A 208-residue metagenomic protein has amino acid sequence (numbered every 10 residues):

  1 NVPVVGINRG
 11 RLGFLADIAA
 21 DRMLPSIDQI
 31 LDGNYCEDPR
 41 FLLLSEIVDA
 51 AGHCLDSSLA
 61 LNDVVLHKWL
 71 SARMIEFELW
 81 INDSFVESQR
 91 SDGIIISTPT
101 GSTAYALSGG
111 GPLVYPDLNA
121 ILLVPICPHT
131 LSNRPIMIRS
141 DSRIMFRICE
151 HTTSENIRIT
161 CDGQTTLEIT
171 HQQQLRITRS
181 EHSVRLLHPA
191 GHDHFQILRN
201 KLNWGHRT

Functional and structural regions predicted by a protein language model:
L12-D92: Catalytic core of DAGKc-family lipid kinases
P39-F41, A60, R73-I75, R90-D92 (+6 more regions): A generic structural signal for well-ordered coil/turn residues at beta-strand boundaries that shape enzyme active-site
L59, I95-T98, A104-A106, L122-L123 (+3 more regions): Short hydrophobic-aromatic micro-motifs
L66, N82-F85, R134-T208: ATP/nucleoside-binding phosphotransfer catalytic cores, i.e., glycine-rich phosphate-binding loops
L79, G101, I159: Short aromatic-centered micro-motifs
S88-S132: Gly/Ser/Thr-rich active-site loops/lids in small-molecule metabolic enzymes that frequently grip phosphoryl groups
